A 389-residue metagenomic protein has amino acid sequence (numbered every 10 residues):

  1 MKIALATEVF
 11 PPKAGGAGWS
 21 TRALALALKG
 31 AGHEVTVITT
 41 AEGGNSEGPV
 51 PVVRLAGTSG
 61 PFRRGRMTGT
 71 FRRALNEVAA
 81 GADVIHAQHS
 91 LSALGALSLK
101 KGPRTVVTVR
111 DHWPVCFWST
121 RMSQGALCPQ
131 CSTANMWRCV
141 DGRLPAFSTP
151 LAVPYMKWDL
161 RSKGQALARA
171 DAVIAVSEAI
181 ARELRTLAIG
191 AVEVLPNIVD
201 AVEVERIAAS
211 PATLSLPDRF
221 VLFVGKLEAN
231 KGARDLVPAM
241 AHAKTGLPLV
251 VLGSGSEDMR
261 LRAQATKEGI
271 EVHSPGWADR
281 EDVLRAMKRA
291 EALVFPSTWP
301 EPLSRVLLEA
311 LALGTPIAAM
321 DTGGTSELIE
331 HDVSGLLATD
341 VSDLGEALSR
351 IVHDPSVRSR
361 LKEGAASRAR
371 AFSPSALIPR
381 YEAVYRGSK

Functional and structural regions predicted by a protein language model:
W19, A23, R219, F223-H242 (+2 more regions): A conserved mid-protein helix/loop that constitutes part of the nucleotide-sugar donor-binding site
A87-S92, V109: Short His-centered aromatic/hydrophobic patch
P129-A172: Membrane-proximal helix-turn-helix segments that form the acceptor-binding/catalytic region of lipid-linked
A179, I198: Carbohydrate-associated surface elements
R262-E281: Nucleotide-activated donor-binding/catalytic signature segment of Leloir-type glycosyltransferases, i.e., the conserved
P316-A319: Short hydrophobic beta-strand element within catalytic cores of glycosyltransferases and related nucleotide-activated
H331-S342, R350-S356: Conserved acidic donor-binding segment of nucleotide-sugar-dependent glycosyltransferases
V357-A371, R380-A383: A short, well-ordered alpha-helix in the C-terminal region of glycosyltransferases
